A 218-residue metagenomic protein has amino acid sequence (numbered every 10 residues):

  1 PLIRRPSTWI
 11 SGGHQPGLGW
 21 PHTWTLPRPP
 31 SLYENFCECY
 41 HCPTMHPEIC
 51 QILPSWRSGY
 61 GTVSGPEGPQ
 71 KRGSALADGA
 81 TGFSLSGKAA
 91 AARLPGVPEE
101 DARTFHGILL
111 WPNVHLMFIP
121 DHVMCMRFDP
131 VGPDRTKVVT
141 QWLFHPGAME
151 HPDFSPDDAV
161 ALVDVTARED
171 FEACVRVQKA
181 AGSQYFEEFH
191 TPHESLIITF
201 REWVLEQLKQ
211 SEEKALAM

Functional and structural regions predicted by a protein language model:
P1-M218: C-terminal catalytic domain of Rieske-type non-heme iron oxygenases
